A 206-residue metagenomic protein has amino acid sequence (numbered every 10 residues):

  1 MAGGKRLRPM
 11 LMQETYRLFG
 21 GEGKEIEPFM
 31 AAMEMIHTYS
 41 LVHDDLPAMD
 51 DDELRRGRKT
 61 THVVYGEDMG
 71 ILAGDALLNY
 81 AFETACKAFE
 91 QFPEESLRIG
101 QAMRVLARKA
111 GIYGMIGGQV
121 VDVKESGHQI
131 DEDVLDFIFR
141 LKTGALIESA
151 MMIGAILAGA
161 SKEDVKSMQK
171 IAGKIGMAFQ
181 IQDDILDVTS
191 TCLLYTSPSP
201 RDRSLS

Functional and structural regions predicted by a protein language model:
M1-A32, E132-A172: Alpha-helical phosphate/pyrophosphate-handling elements in metalloenzyme active cores
M1-I36, V42, A48-D51, R55-V63 (+2 more regions): Conserved N-terminal diphosphate/IPP-binding helix and adjacent helical/loop segment of trans-prenyltransferase domains
V63-F82, I147, S197: Multi-pass membrane catalytic core of lipid/isoprenoid biosynthesis enzymes
A76-Q91, L106-I112, I147-G154, A172: Histidine- and acidic-residue-rich, metal-dependent catalytic cores
T84-Q101, G127-D133, I153-K166: Inter-helical turn/loop segments and adjacent helix faces that build the functional surface of alpha-helical bundle
Q101-Q119: Conserved ATP-utilizing enzyme core subdomain
Y195-D202: Conserved small/polar residues in nucleotide/adenosyl-binding loops
